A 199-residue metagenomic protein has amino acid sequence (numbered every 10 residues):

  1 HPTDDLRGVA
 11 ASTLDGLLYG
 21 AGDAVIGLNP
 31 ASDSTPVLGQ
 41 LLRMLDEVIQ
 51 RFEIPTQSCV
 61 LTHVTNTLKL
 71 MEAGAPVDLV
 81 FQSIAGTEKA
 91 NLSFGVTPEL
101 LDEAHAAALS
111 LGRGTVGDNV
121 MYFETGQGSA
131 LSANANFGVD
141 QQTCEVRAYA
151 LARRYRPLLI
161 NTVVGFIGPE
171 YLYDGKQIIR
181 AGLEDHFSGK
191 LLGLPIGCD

Functional and structural regions predicted by a protein language model:
H1-S12, L17-L18, D23-D199: Anaerobic metallocofactor- and corrinoid-dependent redox/one-carbon enzyme cores, especially those from methanogenesis
